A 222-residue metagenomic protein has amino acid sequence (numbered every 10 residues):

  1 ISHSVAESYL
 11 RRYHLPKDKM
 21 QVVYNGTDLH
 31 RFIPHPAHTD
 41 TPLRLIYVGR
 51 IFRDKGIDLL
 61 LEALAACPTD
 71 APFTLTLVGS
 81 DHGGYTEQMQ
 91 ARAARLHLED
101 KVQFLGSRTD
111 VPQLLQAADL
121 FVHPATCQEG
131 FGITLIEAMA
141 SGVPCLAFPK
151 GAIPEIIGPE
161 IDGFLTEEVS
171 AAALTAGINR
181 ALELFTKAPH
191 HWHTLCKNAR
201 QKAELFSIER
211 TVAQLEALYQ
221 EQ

Functional and structural regions predicted by a protein language model:
S4, G26: Carbohydrate-associated surface elements
T27, V48, T74-Q88: Glycosyltransferase donor-sugar binding loop
L43, Y47-A66, G84-Q88, Q214: A conserved mid-protein helix/loop that constitutes part of the nucleotide-sugar donor-binding site
G83-E87, E99-R108, L114, L165: Active-site donor-binding acidic/aromatic loop of nucleotide-activated sugar and phosphosugar transferases involved
Q116-G130, V143-P144: Acidic donor-binding loop of glycosyltransferase active sites
P144-A147, I157: Short hydrophobic beta-strand element within catalytic cores of glycosyltransferases and related nucleotide-activated
P159-E160, F164-A172, A181-T186: Conserved acidic donor-binding segment of nucleotide-sugar-dependent glycosyltransferases
H190-L205, A217: A short, well-ordered alpha-helix in the C-terminal region of glycosyltransferases
